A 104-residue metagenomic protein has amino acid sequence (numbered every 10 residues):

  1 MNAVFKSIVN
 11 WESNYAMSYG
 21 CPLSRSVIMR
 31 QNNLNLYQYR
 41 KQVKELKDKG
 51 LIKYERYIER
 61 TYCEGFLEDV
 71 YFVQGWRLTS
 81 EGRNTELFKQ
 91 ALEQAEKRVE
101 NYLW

Functional and structural regions predicted by a protein language model:
M1-R25: Short helix->loop/beta-hairpin flanking segments within DNA-binding domains
Y15, N32-N33: A generic secondary-structure micro-motif detector that highlights 1-2 residue hydrophobic/ambivalent hotspots embedded
A16, P22, V27, L51-K53 (+1 more regions): Ordered hydrophobic segments in well-structured contexts
C21-N32, L46: A short alpha-helical element within helix-turn-helix/winged-helix DNA-binding domains across DNA-binding proteins
N33-D48, Y54: Short amphipathic alpha-helical interaction segments
R56-V73: Short, Lys/Arg-rich nucleic-acid/phosphate-binding segment
E68-W104: Short, amphipathic alpha-helical interaction segments positioned at domain boundaries
